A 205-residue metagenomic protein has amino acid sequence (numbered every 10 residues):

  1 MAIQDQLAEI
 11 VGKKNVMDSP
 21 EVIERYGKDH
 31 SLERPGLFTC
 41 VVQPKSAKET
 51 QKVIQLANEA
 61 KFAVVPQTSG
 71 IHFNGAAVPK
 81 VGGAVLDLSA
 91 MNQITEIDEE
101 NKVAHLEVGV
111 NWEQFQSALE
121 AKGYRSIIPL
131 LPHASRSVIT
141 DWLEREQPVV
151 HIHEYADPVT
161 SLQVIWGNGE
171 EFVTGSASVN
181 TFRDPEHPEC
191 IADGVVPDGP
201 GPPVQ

Functional and structural regions predicted by a protein language model:
M1-Q55, E59, I71-K102, L131-R145: N-terminal flexible segment immediately upstream of the FAD-binding catalytic core in FAD-dependent oxidoreductases
D18, Q67-T68, F115, P129: Residue-level detector of family-conserved "landmark" positions at structurally sensitive sites
N58-A60, Q67, D157-P158: Short, basic and Ser/Thr-rich N-terminal targeting/leader segments
F62-A63, R125: Residue-level detector of anion-binding/catalytic polar loops
T68-I71, N111: Ser/Thr-glycine-rich phosphate-binding loops at phosphate-binding pockets of nucleotides, nucleotide cofactors
I94-I97, V108-Q205: FAD-binding subdomain of flavoenzyme oxidoreductases
